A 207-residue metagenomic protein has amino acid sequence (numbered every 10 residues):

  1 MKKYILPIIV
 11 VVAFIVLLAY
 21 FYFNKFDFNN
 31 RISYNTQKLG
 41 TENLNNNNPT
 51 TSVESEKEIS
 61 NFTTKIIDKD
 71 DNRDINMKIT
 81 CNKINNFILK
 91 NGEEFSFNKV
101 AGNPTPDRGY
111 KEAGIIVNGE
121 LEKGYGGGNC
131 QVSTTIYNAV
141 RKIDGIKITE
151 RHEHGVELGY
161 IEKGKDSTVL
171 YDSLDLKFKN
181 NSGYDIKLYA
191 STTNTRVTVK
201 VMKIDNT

Functional and structural regions predicted by a protein language model:
M1-F14: N-terminal Sec-pathway targeting helices
K2-Y4, Y20-T207: Well-ordered beta-sheet/strand-loop patches within structured domains
V11, I15-F23: Hydrophobic alpha-helical segments of integral membrane proteins
